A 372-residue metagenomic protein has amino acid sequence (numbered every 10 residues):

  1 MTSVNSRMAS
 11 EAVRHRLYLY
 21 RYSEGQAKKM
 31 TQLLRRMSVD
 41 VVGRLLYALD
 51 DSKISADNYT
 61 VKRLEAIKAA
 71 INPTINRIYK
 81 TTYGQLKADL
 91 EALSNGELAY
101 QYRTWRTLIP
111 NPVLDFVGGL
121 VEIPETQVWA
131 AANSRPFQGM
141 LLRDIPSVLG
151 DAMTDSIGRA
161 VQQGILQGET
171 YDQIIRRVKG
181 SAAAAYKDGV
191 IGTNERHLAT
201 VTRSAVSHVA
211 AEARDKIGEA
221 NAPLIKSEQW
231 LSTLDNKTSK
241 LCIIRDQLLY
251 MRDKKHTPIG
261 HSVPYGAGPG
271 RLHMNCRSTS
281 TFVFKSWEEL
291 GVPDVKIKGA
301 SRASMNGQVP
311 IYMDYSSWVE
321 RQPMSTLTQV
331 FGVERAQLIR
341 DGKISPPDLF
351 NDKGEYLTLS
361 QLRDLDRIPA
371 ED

Functional and structural regions predicted by a protein language model:
M1-K187, W287-D372: N-terminal leader/targeting and assembly helices and adjacent pre-domain segments
G189-I297: Acidic, glycine-rich two-metal-ion catalytic cores of nucleic acid-processing enzymes
